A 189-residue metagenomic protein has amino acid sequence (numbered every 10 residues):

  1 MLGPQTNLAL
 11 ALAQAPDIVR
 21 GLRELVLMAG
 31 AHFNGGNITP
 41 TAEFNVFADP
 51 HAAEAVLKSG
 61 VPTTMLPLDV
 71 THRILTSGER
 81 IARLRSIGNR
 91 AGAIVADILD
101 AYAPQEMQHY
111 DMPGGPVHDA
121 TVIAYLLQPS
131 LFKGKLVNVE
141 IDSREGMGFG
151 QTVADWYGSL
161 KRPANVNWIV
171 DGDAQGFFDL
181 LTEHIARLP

Functional and structural regions predicted by a protein language model:
M1-H72, G78: Active-site histidine-anchored catalytic micro-motif
F47, H51, L66-P189: Conformational coupling and interaction surfaces
